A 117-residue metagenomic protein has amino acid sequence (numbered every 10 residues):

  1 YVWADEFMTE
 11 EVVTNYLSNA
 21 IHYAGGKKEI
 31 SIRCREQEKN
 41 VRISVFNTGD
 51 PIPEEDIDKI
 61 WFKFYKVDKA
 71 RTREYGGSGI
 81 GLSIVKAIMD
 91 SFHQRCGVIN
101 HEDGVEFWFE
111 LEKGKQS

Functional and structural regions predicted by a protein language model:
Y1-A4: Conserved micro-motifs of the catalytic ATP-binding
T9-E10: A residue-level detector for a conserved hydrophobic packing site within the catalytic ATP-binding domain
A20-I21: Short helix-loop "hinge" at the ATP-lid/N-box region of the Bergerat-fold HATPase_c
K27-K39: Short beta-strand/loop element within the Bergerat-fold HATPase_c
I52-K66: Short conserved segment of the HATPase_c
G76, G81, V85: Short alpha-helical Gxxx[C/S/T] motif in the catalytic ATP-binding
H93-R95: Conserved glycine-rich
